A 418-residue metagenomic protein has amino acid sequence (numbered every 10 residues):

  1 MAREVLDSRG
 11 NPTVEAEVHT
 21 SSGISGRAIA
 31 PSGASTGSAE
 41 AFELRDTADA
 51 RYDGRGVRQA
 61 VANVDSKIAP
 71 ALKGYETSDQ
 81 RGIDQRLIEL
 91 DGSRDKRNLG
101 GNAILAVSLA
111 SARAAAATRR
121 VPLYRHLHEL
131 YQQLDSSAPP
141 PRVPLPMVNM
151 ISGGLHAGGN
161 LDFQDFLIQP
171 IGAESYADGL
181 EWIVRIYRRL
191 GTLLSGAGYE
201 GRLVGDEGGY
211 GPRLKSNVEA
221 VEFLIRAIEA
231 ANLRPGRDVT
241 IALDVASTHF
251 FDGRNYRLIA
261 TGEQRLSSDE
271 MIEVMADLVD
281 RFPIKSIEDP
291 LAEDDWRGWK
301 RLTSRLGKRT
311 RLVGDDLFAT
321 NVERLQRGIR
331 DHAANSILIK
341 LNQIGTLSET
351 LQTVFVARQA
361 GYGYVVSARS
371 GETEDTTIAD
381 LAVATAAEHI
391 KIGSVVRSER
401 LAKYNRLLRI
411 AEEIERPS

Functional and structural regions predicted by a protein language model:
M1-T13: Short, Gly/Pro- and small/polar-rich lid/capping loops
L6-R9, G92-S111, P146-G158, V204-G205: Glycine/serine-rich anion-binding loops at beta->alpha junctions that coordinate negatively charged ligand groups
V14-S22, I29-S32, V148-P170, R226 (+3 more regions): Short beta-strand elements
P31-V121, L130, L180, G209: Metal- or metallocofactor-binding catalytic centers and their adjacent structured scaffolds across diverse enzyme
Q132-Q133, P141-G205: Mobile "lid/hinge" segments at catalytic clefts and subdomain interfaces of large enzymes
D165-Y176, G201-N217, H249-T261: Active-site-proximal beta-alpha loop/turn segments in soluble metabolic enzymes
E200-G201, V218-S418: Catalytic core of soluble alpha/beta enzymes
